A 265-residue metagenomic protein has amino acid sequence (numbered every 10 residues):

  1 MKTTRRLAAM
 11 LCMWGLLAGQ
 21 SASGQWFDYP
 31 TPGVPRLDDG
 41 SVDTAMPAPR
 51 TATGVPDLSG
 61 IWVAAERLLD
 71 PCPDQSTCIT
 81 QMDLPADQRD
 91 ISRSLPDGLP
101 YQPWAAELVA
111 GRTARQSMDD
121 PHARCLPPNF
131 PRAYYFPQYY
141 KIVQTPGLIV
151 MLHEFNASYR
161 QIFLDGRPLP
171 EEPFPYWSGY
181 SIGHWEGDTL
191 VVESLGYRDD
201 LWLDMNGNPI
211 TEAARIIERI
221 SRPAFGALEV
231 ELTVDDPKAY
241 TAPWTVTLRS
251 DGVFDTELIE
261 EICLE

Functional and structural regions predicted by a protein language model:
M1-R6: N-terminal secretory signal peptides that target proteins for export/translocation
A8-G19: Bacterial N-terminal signal peptides
Q20-E265: PEST-like low-complexity, intrinsically disordered acidic/proline/serine-rich tracts that flank trafficking/processing
